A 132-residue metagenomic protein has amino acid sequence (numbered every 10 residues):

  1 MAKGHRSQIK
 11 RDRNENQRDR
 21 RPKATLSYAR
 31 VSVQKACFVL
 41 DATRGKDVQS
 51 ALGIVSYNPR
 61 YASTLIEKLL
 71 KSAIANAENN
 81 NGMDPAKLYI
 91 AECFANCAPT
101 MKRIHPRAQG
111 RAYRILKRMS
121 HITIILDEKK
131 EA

Functional and structural regions predicted by a protein language model:
A2-F94, H121-A132: Ribosome large-subunit tunnel/peptidyl-transferase-proximal elements
L26, I90-I122: Long, charge-enriched, surface-exposed interaction segments in small proteins/subunits
